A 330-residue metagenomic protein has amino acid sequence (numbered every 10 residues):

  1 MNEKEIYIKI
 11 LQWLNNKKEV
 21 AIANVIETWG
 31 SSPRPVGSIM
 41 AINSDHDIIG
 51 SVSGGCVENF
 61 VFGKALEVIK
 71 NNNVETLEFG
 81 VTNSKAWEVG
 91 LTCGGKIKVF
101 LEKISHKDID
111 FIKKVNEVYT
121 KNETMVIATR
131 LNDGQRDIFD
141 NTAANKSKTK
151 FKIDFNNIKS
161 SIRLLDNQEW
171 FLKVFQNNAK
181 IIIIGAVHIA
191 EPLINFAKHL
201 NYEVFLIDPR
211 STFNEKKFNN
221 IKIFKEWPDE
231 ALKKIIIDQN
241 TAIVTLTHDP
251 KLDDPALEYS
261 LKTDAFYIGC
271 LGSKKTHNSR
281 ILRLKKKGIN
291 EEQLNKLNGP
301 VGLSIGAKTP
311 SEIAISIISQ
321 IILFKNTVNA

Functional and structural regions predicted by a protein language model:
M1-P209, N219, F224, D238 (+4 more regions): Segments forming oxygen-rich coordination pockets for charged ligands
K180, T241-A242, Y267: Structural motif
G185, V244, I268: Conserved hydrophobic/aromatic pocket- or pore-lining residues that grip, position, or stack substrates in active sites
I221, T241, L297: Short, conserved active-site loop motifs that form the nucleotide-linked donor/cofactor pocket
D229-Q239: Short amphipathic alpha-helix with an adjacent loop that forms part of the alpha/beta core around
T247-P250: N-terminal glycine-rich "phosphate-gripper" loop used for MgATP/nucleotide binding and carboxylate activation
L252-A265: Rossmann-fold NAD(P) dinucleotide-binding segment
A265, C270-A330: Adenosine-phosphate binding glycine-rich loop
